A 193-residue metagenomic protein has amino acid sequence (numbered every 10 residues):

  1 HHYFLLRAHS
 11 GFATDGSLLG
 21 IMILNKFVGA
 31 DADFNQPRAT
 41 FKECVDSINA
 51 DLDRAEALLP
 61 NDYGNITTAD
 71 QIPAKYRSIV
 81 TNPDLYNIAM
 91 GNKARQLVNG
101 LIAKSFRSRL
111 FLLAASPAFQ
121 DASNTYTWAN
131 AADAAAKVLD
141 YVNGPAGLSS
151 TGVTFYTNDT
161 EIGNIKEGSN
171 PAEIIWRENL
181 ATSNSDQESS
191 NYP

Functional and structural regions predicted by a protein language model:
Y3-P193: Structured, solvent-exposed acidic/aromatic patches
